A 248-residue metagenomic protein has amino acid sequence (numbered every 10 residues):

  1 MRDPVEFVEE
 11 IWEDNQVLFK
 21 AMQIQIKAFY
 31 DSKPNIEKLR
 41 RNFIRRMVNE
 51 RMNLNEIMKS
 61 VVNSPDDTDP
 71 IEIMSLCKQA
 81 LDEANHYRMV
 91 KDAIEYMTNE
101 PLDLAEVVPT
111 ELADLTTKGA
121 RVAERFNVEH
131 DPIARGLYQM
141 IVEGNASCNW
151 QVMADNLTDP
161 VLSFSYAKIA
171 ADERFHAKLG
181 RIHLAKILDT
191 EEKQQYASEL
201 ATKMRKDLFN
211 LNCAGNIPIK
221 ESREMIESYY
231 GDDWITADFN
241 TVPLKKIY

Functional and structural regions predicted by a protein language model:
M1-Y248: Non-heme di-metal
